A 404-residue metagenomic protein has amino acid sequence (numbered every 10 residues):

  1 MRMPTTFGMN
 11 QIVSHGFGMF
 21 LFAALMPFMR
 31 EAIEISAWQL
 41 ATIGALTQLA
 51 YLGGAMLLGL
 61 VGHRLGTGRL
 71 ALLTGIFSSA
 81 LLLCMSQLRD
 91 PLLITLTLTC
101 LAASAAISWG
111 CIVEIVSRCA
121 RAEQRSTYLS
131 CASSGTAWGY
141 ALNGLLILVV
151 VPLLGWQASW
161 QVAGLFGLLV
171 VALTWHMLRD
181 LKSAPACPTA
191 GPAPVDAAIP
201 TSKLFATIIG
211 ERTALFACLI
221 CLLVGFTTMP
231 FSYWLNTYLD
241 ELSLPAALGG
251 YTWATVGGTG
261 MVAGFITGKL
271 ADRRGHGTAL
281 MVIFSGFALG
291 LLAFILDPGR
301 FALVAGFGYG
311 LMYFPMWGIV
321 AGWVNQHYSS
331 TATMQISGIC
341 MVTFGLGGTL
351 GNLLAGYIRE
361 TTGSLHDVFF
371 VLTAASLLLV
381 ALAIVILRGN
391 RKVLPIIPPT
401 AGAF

Functional and structural regions predicted by a protein language model:
F22-A23, T213-A254, G258-G260: Extracytoplasmic gate region of multi-pass secondary transporters
M29-R30, V61-G62, L146-L154, L239-D240 (+2 more regions): Interfacial helix-cap and linker-helix signal at transmembrane-aqueous boundaries of multi-pass secondary transporters
G54-G66, A263-G275, E360: Helix-to-loop junctions at the C-terminal end of transmembrane segments in multipass secondary transporters
R69-L83, T278-L292: Structural signature of the two symmetry-related core transmembrane helices
T99-G135: Cytoplasmic helix-loop-helix junction between adjacent transmembrane helices in 12-TM secondary transporters
C131-D180: Helix-loop-helix hairpin linking two adjacent transmembrane segments in secondary transporters
K182-F216: Juxtamembrane intracellular "pre-TM" segments in multi-pass secondary transporters
H327-T362: A late C-terminal transmembrane helix in Major Facilitator Superfamily
